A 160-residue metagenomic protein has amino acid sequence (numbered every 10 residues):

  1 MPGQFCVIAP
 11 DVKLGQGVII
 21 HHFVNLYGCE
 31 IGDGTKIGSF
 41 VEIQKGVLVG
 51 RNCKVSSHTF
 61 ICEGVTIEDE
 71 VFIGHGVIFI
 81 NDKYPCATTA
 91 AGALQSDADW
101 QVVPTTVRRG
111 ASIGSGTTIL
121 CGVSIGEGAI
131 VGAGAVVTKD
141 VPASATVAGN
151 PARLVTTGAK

Functional and structural regions predicted by a protein language model:
M1-P10, I20-C121, N150-P151, V155-A159: Flexible, glycine/small-residue-enriched loop-and-beta-strand segment within the central core of proteins
V123-D140, S144-T146: C-terminal/domain-terminus segments
